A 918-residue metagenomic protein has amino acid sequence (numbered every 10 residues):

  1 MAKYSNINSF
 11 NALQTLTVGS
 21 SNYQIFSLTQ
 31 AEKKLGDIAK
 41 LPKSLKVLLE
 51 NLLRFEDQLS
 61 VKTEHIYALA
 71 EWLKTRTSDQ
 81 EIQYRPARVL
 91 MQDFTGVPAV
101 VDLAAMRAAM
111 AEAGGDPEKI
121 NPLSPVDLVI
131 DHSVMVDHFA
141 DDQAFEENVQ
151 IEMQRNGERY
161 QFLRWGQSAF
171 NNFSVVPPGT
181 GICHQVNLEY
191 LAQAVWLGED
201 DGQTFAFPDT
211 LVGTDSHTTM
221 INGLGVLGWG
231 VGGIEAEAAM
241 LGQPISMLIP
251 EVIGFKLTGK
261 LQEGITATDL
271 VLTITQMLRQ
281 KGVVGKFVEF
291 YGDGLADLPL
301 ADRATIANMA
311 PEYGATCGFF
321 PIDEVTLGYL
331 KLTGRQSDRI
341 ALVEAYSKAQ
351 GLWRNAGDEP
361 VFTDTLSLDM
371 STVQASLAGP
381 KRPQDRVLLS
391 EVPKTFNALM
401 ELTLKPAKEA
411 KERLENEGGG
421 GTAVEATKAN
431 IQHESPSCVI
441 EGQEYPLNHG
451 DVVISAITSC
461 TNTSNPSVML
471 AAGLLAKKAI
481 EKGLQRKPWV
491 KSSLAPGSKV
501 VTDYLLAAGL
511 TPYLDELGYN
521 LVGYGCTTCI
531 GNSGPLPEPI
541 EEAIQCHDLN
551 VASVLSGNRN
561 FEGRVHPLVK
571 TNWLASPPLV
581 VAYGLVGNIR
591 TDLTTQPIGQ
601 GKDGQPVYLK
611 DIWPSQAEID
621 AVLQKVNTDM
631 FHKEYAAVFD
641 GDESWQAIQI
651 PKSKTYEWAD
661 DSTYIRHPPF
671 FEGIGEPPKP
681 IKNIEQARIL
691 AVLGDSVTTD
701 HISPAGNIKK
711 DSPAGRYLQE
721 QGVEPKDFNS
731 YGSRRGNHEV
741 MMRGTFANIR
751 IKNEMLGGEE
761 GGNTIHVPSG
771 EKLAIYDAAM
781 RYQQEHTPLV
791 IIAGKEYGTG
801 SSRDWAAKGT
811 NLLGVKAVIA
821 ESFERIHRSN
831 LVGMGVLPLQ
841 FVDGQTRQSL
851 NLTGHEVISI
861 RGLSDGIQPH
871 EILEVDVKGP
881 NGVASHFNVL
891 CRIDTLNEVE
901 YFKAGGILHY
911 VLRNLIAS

Functional and structural regions predicted by a protein language model:
M1-S918: Fe-S-dependent hydro-lyases/dehydratases of central metabolism
